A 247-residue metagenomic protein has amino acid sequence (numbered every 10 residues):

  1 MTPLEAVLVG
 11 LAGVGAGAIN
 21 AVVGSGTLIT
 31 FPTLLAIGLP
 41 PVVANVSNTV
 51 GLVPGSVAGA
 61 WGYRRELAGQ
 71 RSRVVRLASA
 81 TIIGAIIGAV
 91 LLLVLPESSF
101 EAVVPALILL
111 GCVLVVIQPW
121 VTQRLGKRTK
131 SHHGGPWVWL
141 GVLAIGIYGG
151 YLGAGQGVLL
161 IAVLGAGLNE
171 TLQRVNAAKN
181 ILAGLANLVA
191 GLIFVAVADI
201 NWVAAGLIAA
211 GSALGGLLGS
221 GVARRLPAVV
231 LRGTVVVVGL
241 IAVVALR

Functional and structural regions predicted by a protein language model:
M1-P40, K127-N176, A183, G206: Selected transmembrane alpha-helices and immediately adjacent juxtamembrane segments of polytopic inner-membrane
E5-A6, L35, L39-P54, S99-I108 (+3 more regions): Structural signature of hydrophobic alpha-helical transmembrane segments
L11, G15, V50-V53, V57 (+10 more regions): Hydrophobic residues within alpha-helical transmembrane segments of multi-pass solute transporters/permease subunits
T27-L39, I82-L93, Y148, N187-L192 (+1 more regions): Membrane-embedded alpha-helical segments in integral membrane proteins
L39-T49, A68-R76, N169-N180: Membrane-interface alpha-helices at helix entry/exit sites of multi-pass transporters
S47-S99, N187-V230: Selective hydrophobic functional segments
V57-A68, A89, A106-S131, I241-R247: Transmembrane helix exit motif
Q70-A80, V104, R128-G135, N176-L182 (+1 more regions): Cytoplasmic-side transmembrane-helix entry/capping segments in multi-pass membrane proteins
